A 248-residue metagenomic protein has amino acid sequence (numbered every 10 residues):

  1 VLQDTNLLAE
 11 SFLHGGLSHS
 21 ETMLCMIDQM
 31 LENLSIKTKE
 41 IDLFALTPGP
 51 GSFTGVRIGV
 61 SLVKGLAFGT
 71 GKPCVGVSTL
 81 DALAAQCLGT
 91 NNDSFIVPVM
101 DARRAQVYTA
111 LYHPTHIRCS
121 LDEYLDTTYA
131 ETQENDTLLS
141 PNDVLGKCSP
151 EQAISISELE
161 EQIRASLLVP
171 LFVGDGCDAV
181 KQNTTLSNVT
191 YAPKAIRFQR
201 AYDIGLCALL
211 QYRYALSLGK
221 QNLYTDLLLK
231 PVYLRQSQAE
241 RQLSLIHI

Functional and structural regions predicted by a protein language model:
V1-P50: N-terminal beta-alpha supersecondary unit
N6, P73-F198: Surface "functional belts" at beta-alpha junctions
M30-L34, G69, C87, I204-Q211: Stable alpha-helical structural segments in soluble proteins, enriched in small hydrophobic residues
N33-K39, F68-V77, N91, L216: Phosphate-handling active-site elements
L43-T79: DPxDG-like acidic metal-binding loop motif
K194-Y233: Glycine-rich phosphate-binding/hydrolytic loop that grips phosphoryl groups
I246-I248: Conserved small/polar residues in nucleotide/adenosyl-binding loops
